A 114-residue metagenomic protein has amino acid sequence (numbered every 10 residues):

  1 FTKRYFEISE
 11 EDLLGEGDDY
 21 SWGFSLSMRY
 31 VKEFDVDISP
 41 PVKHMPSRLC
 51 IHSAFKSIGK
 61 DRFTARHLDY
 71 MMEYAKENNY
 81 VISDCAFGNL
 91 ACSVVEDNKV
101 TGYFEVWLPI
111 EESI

Functional and structural regions predicted by a protein language model:
F1-I114: A solvent-exposed interaction/effector surface
